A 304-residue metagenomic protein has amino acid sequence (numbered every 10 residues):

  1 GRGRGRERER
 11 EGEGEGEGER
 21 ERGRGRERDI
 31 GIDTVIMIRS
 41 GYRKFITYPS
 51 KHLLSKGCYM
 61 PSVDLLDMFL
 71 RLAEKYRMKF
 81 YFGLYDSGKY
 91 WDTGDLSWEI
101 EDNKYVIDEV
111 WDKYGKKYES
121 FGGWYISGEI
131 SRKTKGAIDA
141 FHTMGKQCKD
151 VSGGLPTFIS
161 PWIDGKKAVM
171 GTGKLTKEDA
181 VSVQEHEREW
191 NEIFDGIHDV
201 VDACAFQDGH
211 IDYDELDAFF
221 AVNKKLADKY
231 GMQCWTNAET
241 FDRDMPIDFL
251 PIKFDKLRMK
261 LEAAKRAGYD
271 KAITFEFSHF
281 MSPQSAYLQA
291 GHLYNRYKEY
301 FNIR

Functional and structural regions predicted by a protein language model:
G1, R6, E19-R304: Glycan-processing catalytic domains of CAZymes
R10-G12: Intrinsically disordered, low-complexity segments enriched in glycine and mixed charged residues
G14-G16: Short, low-complexity, intrinsically disordered N-terminal modules that encode targeting/processing signals
